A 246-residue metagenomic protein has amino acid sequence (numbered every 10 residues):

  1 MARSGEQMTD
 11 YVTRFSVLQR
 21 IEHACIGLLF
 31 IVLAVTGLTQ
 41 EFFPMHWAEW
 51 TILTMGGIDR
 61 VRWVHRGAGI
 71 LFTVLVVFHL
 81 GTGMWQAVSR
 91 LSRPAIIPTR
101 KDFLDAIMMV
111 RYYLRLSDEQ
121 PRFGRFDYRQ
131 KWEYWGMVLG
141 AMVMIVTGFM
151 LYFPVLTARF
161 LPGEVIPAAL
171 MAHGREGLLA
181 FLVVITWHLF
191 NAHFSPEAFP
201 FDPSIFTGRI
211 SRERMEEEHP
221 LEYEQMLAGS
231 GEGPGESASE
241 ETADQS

Functional and structural regions predicted by a protein language model:
M1-S246: Membrane-embedded alpha-helical bundles that constitute the cytochrome b-like, heme-associated redox core of multi-pass
